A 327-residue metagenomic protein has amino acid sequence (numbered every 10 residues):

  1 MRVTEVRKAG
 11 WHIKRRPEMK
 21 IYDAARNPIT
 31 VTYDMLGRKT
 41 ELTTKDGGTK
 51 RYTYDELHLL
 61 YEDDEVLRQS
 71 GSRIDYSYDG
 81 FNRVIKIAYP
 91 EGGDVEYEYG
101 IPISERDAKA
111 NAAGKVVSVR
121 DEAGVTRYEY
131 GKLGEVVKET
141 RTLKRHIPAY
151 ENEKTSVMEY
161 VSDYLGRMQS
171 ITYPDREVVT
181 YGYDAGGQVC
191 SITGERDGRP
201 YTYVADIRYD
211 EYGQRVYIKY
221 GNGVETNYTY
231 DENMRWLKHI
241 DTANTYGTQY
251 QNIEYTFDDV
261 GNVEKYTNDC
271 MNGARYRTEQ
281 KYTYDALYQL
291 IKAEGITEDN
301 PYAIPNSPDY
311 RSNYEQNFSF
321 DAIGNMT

Functional and structural regions predicted by a protein language model:
M1-Y220, V224-T327: Beta-strand elements of repeat-based all-beta scaffolds
